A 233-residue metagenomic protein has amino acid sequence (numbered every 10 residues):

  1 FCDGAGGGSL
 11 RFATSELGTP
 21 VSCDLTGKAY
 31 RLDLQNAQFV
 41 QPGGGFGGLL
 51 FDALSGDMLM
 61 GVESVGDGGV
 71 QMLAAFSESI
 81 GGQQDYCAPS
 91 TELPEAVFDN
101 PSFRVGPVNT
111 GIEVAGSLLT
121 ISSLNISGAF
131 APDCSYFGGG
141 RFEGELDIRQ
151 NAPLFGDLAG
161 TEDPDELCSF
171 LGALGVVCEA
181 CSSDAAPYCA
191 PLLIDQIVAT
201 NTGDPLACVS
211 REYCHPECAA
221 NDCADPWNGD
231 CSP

Functional and structural regions predicted by a protein language model:
F1-P233: Extracytosolic secretory-pathway proteins
